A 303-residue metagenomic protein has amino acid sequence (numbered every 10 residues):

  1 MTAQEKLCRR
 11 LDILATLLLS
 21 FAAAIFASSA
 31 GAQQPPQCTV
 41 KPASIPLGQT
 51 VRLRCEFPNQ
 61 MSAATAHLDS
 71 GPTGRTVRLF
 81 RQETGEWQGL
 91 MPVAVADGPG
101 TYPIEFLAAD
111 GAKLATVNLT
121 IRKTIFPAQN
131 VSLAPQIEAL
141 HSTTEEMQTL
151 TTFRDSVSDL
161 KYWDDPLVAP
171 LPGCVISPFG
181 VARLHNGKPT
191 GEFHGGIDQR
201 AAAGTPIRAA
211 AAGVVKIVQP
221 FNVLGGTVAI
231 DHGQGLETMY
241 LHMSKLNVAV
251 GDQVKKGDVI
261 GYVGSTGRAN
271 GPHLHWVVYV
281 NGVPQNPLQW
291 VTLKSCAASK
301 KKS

Functional and structural regions predicted by a protein language model:
I13-F26: Bacterial N-terminal signal peptides
V40-I45: Short beta-strand segments of immunoglobulin-like
Q49-N59: Aromatic/hydrophobic beta-strand junction motif of beta-rich domains
W87-V95, G100-P103: Ligand-binding face of N-terminal immunoglobulin V-set domains in extracellular IgSF glycoproteins
T116-L224: Surface-exposed, glycine-biased beta-strand/turn segments
H194-G195, A209-N247, P272-V277: Zn2+-dependent peptidoglycan hydrolase active-site motif and core
P206-K216, V248-V263: Short, well-structured beta-strand-loop connectors
G226-D231, D252-K300: Conserved, short, structured surface segments that act as functional micro-motifs
